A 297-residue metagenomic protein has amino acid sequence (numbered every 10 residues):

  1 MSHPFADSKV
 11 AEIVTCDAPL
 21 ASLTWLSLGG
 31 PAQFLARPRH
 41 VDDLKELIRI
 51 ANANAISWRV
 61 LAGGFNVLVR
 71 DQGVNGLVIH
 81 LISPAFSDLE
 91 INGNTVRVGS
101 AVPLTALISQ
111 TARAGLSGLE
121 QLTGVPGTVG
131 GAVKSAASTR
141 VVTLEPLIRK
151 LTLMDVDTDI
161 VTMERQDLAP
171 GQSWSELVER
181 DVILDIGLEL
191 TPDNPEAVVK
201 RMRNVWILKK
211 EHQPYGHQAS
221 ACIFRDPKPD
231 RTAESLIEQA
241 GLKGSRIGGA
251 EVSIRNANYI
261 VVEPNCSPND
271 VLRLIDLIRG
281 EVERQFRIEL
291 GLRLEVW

Functional and structural regions predicted by a protein language model:
M1-A6, V10, D43, L47 (+11 more regions): General structural feature for long, well-ordered alpha-helical segments within catalytic domains of soluble enzymes
S2-V129, T139: Anion-binding (especially nucleotide phosphate/pyrophosphate-binding) glycine-rich loop and adjoining beta-alpha core
C16, S22-T24, V67, M154-E281 (+1 more regions): Phosphate/pyrophosphate- and phosphate-bearing ligand-binding catalytic cores of soluble enzymes
N75-L77, R149-L151, L184: Change "...and in nucleic-acid phosphodiester-cleaving endonucleases..." to "...and in nucleic-acid processing enzymes
F86-D88, R149-L153: Short polybasic amphipathic segments
L89-G93, G131-V133, D181-D185: Acidic/polar active-site rim loop that often engages polyanionic ligands
A112, G131-S135, R140-V141, V161 (+1 more regions): Core subunits and conserved enzymes of cellular information-processing and envelope-translocation systems across
T143-E145: Short loop/turn motifs at secondary-structure junctions and domain boundaries
